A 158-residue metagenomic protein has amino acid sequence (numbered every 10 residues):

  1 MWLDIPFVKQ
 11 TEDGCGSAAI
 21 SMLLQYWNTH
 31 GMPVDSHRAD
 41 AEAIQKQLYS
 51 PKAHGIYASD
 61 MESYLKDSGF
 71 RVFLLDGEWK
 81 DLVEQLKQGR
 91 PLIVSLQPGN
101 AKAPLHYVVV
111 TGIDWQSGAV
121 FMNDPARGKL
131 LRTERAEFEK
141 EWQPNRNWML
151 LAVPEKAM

Functional and structural regions predicted by a protein language model:
M1-H54, A58, P98-A101, Q116 (+2 more regions): Active-site-adjacent structural segments surrounding the nucleophilic cysteine of cysteine proteases and isopeptidases
I44, M61, L82, E137-F138: Hydrophobic/aromatic residues in well-formed alpha-helices
S50-H54, K87, P91, I113-M158: Noncatalytic regulatory segments and standalone regulatory/sensor domains
P51-F73: Mid-chain, structured segments of secreted extracytoplasmic proteins
R71-N123, A157: Active-site-adjacent substructure of cysteine-protease-like catalytic cores
